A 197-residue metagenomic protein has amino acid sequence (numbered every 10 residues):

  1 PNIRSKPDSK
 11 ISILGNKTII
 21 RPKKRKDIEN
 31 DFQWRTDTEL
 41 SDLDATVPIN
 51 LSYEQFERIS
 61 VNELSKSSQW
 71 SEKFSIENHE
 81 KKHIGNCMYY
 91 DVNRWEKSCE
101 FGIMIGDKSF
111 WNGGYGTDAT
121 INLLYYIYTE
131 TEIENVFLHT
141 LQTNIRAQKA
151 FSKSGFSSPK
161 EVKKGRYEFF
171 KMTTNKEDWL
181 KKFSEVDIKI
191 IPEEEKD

Functional and structural regions predicted by a protein language model:
P1-I28, T36-D37, K73, E77-D197: Acyl-donor (CoA/ACP) binding surface of acyl/acetyltransferases
E29-F32, S41, E57, L180: Generic structural signal for individual residues within well-ordered alpha-helical segments across diverse proteins
N30, Q55-N62, D118, N122: Alpha-helical elements of Rossmann-like donor-binding domains used by nucleotide-donor carbohydrate transfer enzymes
E39-V61: Conserved GNAT-fold acetyl-CoA-binding loop/helix
N62-S75: A short helix-loop-beta-strand connector motif used in the catalytic cores of GNAT acetyltransferases and, in some
